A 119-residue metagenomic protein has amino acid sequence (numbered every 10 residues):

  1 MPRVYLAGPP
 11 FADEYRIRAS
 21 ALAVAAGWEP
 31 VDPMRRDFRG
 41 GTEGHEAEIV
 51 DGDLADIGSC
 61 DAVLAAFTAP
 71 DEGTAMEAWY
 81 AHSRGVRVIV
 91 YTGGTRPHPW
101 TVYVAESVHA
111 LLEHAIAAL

Functional and structural regions predicted by a protein language model:
M1-L119: Conserved catalytic or regulatory cores that recognize and/or transform ribose-phosphate-containing ligands
